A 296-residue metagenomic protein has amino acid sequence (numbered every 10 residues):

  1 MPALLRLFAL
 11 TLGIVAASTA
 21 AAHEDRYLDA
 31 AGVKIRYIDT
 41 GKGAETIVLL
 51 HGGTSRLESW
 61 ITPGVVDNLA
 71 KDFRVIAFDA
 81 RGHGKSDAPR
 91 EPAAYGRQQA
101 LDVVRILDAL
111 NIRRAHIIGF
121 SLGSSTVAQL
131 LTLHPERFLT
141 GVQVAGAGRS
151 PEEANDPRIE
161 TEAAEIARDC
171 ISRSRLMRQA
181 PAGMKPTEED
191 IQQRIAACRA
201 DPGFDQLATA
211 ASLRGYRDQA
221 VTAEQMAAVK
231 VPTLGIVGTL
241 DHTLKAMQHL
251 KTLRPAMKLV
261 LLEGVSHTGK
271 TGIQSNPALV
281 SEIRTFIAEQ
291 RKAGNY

Functional and structural regions predicted by a protein language model:
V33, I38-K85: Conserved HGGG/HGGXW glycine-rich cap/lid loop of the alpha/beta-hydrolase fold
A77-A115: Active-site loop/oxyanion-hole signature of alpha/beta-hydrolase fold enzymes
S124-P135: Short glycine-enriched nucleophile-adjacent loop and the immediately C-terminal alpha-helix near the catalytic center
T132, G141-R173: Flexible "cap/lid" loop of the alpha/beta hydrolase fold
A208-Q225, L240-H242: Active-site nucleophile elbow and catalytic-triad environment of alpha/beta-hydrolase enzymes
V229, G235-V237: Short beta-strand/loop motif that positions the catalytic acidic residue of the alpha/beta-hydrolase fold
T239-V265: Conserved loop-alpha-helix segment in the C-terminal half of the alpha/beta-hydrolase fold that carries the catalytic
E263-Y296: Catalytic active-site module of serine/aspartate enzymes centered on a nucleophile-bearing elbow/loop
